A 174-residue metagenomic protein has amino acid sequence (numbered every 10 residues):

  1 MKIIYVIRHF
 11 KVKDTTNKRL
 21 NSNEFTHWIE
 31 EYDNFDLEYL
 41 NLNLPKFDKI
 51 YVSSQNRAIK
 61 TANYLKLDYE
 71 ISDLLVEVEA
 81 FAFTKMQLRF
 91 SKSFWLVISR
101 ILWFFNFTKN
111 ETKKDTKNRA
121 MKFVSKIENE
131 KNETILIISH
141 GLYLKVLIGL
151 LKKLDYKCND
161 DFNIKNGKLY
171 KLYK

Functional and structural regions predicted by a protein language model:
M1-S72, W95-A120, G167-K168: Active-site-proximal alpha-helix that buttresses catalytic centers in soluble enzyme cores
K13, V78, L144: Flexible, glycine-rich phosphate/dinucleotide-binding loops and adjacent beta-alpha linkers at cofactor/substrate
T15-L20, F81-K85, G149-L150: Short aromatic-enriched loop/helix-cap "lid" or pocket-rim segments at secondary-structure transitions that line
Y69-K85: A short, structured active-site edge motif that brings together acidic residues
F81-Q87, D160, I164: Preference for well-ordered, secondary-structure-rich cores of eukaryotic proteins
A82, T108-R119, V124-E128, D155: Conserved binding-pocket/active-site segment within a compact domain
Q87-S91, D155: Short, hinge-like loop/turn segments at secondary-structure boundaries
M121-K174: Active-site-adjacent alpha-helix immediately C-terminal to a catalytic or transition-state-stabilizing loop
